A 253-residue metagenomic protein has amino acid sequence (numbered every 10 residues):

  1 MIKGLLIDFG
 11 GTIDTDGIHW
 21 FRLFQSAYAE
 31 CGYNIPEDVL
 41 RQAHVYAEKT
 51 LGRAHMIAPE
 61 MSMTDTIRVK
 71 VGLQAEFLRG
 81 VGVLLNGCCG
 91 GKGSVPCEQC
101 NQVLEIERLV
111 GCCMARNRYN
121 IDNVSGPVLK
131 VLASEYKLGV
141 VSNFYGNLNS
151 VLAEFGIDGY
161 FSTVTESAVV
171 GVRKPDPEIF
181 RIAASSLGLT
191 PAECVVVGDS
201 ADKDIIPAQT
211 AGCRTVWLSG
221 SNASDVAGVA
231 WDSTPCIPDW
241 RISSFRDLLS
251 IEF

Functional and structural regions predicted by a protein language model:
M1-G126, N149: N-terminal helical cap/lid subdomain that shapes the substrate entry/recognition surface in HAD-like hydrolases
M1-I7, D38, V83-C89, G126-V131 (+1 more regions): Asp-based, Mg2+/Mn2+-dependent phosphohydrolase catalytic module
